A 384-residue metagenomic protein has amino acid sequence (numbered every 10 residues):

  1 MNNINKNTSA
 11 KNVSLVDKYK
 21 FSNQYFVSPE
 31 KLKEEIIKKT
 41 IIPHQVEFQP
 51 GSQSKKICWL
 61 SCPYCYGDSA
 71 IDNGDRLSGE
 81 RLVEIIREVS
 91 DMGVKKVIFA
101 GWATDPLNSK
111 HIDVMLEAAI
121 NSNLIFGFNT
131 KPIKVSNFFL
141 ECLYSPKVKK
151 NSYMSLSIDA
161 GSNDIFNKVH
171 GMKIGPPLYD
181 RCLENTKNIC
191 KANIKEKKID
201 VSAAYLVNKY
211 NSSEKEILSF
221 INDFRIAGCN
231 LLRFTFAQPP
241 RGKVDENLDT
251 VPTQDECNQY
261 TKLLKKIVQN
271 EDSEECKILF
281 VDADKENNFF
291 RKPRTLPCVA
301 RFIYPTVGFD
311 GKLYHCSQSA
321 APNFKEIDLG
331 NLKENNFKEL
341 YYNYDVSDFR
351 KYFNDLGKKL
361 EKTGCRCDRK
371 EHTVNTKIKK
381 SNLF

Functional and structural regions predicted by a protein language model:
M1-F21, Y25-V27, L77, I125 (+2 more regions): Radical SAM enzyme [4Fe-4S]-AdoMet core and its adjacent flexible, acidic and glycine-rich loops/tails across
N2-H44, D68, P293, K312-F384: Flexible mid-to-C-terminal extensions adjoining Fe-S/redox cofactors in radical SAM and related proteins
N2-Y153, D180, P252, E256: Conserved alpha-helical substructure of the radical SAM core
G51-C58, R291, F309, K358-L360: Residue-level signal for mature regions of secreted extracellular proteins and peptides
S54, C58, C62-C65, C298 (+2 more regions): Short cysteine clusters
K55, D113, N163, R294 (+2 more regions): Alpha-helix N-cap/helix-start and coil->helix boundary motif
C62, Y66-S69, T261, F302-I303 (+2 more regions): Extracellular/secretory pathway and lumenal proteins
I85-I86, M115, L143, V169 (+3 more regions): A structural signal for short hydrophobic/aromatic patches embedded in well-ordered alpha helices
